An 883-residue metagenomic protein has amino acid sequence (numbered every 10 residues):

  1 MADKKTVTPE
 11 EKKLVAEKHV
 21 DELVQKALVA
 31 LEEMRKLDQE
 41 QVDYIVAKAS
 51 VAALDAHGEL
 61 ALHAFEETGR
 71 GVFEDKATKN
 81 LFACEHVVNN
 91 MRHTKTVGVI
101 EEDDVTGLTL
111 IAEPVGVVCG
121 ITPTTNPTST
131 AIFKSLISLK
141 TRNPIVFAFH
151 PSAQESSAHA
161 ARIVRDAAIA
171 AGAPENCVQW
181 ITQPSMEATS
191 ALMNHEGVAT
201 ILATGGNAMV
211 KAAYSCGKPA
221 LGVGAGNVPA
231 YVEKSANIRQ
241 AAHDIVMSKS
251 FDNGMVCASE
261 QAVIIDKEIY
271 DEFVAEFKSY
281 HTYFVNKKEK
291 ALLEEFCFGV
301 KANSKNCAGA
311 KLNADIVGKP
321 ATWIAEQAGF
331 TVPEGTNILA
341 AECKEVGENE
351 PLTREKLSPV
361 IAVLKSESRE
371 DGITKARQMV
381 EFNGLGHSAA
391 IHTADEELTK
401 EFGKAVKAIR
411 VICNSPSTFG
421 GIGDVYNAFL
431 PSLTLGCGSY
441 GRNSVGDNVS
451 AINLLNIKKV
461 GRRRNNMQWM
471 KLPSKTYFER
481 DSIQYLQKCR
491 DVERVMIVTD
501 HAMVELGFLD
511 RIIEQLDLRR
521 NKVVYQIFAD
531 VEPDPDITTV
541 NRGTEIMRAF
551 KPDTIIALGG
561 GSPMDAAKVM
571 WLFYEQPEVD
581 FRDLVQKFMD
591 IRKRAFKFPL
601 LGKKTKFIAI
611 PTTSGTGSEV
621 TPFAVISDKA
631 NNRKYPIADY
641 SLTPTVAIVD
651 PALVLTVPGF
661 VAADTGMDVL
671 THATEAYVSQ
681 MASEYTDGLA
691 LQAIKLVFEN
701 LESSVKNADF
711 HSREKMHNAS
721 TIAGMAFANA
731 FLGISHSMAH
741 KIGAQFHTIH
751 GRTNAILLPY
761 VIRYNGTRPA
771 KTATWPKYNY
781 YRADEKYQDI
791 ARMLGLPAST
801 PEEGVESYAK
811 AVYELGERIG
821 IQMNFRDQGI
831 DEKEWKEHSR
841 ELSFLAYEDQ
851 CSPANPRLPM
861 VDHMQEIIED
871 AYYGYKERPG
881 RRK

Functional and structural regions predicted by a protein language model:
A2-T109, I137, S279: N-terminal Rossmann-like NAD(P)+-binding subdomain of aldehyde/semialdehyde dehydrogenases
D3, R35, F330-N466: Conserved C-terminal structural/oligomerization subdomain of aldehyde/semialdehyde dehydrogenase
T6-V7, K13-V15, I132, V210-G347: ALDH superfamily catalytic-core signature
M91, A160, T538-A652: Glycine/threonine-rich beta-strand-loop-alpha-helix active-site module that forms ligand/phosphate-binding
V99-Q240: Rossmann-like NAD(P) dinucleotide-binding subdomain of oxidoreductase/dehydrogenase enzymes
M467-T554, F825: ATP/NTP phosphate-donor binding region
V620-A730: Carboxylate- and glycine-rich phosphate/diphosphate-binding segment that chelates Mg2+/Mn2+
Q745-T748, R752-E837, E877-R878, R882: Gly/Pro-rich interdomain helix-loop hinge
